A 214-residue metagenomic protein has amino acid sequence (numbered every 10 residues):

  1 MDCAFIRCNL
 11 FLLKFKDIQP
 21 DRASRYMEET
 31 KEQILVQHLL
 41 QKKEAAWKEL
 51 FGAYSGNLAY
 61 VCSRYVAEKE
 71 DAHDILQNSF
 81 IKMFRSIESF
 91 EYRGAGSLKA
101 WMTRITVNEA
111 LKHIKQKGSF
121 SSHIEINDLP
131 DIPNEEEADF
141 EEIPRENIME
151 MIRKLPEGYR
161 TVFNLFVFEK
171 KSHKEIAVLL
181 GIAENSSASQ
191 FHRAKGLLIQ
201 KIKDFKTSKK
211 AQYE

Functional and structural regions predicted by a protein language model:
M1-G56, R153, K174-E175, T207 (+1 more regions): N-terminal module of bacterial RNA polymerase sigma factors
L40-E49, A59-N78, E184, K206-K209 (+1 more regions): Short, charged helix-capping/linker segments at alpha-helix termini
L40-Q41, F80-A95, Q116-K117: Sigma70-family region 2
A53-G56, R64-Y65, N164-K171: Short helix-capping/turn signature of helix-turn-helix
Y60, D74-I81, G96-N108: Structural recognition of an alpha-helix C-terminal capping motif at a helix-to-coil junction
S89, T103-I124: Arg/Lys-rich amphipathic alpha helix in sigma70-family domain 2
L111, Y159, F168, L179-T207: DNA-recognition helix of helix-turn-helix
K112, F120-R145: Internal acidic/polar
